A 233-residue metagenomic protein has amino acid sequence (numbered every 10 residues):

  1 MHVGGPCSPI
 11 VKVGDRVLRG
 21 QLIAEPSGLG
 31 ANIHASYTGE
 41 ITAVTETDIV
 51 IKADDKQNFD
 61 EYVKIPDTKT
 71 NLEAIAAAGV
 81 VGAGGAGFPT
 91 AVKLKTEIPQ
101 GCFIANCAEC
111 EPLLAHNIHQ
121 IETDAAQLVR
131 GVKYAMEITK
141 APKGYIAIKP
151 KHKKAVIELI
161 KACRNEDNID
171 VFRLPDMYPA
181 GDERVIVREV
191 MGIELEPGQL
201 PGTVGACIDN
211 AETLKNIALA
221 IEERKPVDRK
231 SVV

Functional and structural regions predicted by a protein language model:
M1-G4, I33-A35: Short beta-strand-turn/beta-hairpin segments enriched in glycine/proline and small hydrophobics that form edge-strand
C7-R16, G20: Short histidine-centered loop motifs in beta-beta connectors
E25-S36: Short, Lys/Arg- and Gly-enriched loop/turn segments at beta-strand edges
G39-I41: Conserved hydrophobic positions within beta-strands
A43, T47-F88, K93-I98, K153-K154: Acidic low-complexity segments
F103-N117: Gly-rich Lys/Arg/Thr-decorated short loops/hinges at beta-loop-alpha junctions or inter-strand turns that position
E122-I138: Histidine-anchored nucleotide/phosphate-binding helix
P142-V233: Hydrophobic alpha-helical positions that pack around
